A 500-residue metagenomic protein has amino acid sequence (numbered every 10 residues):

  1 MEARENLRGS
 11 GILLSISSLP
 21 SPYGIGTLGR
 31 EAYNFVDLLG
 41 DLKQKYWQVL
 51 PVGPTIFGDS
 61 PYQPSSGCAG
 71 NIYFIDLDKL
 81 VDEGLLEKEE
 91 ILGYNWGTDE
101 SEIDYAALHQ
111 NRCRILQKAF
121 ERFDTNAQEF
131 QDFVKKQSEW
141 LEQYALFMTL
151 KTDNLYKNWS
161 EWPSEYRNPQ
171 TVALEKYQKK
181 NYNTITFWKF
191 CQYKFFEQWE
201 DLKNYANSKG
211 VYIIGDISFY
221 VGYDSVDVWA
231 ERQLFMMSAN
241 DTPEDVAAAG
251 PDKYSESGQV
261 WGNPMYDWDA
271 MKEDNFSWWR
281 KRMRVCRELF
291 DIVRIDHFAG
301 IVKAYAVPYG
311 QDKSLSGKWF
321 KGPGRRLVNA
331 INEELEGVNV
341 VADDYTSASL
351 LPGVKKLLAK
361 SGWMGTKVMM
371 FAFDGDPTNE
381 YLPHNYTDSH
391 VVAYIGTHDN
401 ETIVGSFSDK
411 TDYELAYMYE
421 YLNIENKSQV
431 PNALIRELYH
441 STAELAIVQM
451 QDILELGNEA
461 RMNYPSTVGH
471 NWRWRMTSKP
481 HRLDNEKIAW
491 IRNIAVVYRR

Functional and structural regions predicted by a protein language model:
A3-R8, S15, S21, D59-F196 (+3 more regions): Alpha-amylase-like alpha-glycosidases and glucanotransferases acting on alpha-linked glucans and related
G11, S15-N34: N-terminal catalytic cores of NTP/NDP-binding nucleotidyl/phosphoryl-transfer enzymes
R30-T55, L289-F290: Catalytic domains of carbohydrate-active enzymes, especially glycoside hydrolases
D41, Y166, W474, V496-R500: Domain-scale activation on soluble regions of proteins
L50, Y212-I214, S218, I292 (+1 more regions): Outer-envelope exported proteins of Gram-negative bacteria
W188-V221: Conserved, well-ordered alpha-helix/loop/beta-strand core segments that scaffold catalytic motifs
N485-R500: C-terminal accessory segments of extracellular proteins
